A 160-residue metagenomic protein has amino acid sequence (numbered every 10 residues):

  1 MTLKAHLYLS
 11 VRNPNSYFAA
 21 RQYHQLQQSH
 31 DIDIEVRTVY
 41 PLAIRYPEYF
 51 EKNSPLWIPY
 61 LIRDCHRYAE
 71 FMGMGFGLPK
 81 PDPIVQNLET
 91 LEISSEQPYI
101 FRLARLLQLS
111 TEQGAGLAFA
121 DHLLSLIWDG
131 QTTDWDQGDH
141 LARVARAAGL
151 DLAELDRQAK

Functional and structural regions predicted by a protein language model:
L3-H6, S10-I32, Q113, L117-K160: C-terminal cap of thioredoxin/glutaredoxin-like
I32-A43: A short beta-strand-loop structural module common to alpha/beta enzyme folds
A43-Y49: A short acidic, helix-capping loop that chelates divalent metal ions and anchors anionic groups
F50-G75: Short, structured active-site "lid" loops
E51, L91-S95, A153-A159: Surface-exposed cleft-lining segments at the edges of enzyme active sites
Y68-V85, A153-L155, K160: Metal-dependent phosphoesterase signature
G77-F101: Dinucleotide-binding Rossmann-like beta1-alpha1 core, especially the glycine-rich loop that anchors the ADP
R105-L106: Conserved N-terminal beta-strand and adjoining loop/helix that marks the start of the Nudix/MutT-like hydrolase domain
